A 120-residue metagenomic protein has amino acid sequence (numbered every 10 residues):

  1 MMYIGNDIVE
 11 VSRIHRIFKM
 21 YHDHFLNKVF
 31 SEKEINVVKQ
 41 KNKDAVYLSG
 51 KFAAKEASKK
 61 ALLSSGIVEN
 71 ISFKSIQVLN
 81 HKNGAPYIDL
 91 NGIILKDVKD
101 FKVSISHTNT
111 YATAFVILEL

Functional and structural regions predicted by a protein language model:
M1-L120: Core catalytic alpha/beta fold that binds nucleotide/phospho-ligands
